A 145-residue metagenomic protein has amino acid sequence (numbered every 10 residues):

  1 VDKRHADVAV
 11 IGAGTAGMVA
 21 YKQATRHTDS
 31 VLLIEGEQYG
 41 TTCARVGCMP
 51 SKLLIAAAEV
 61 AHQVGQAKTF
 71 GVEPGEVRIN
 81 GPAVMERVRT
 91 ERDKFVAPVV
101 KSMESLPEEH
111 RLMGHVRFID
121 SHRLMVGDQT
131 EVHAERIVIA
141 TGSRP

Functional and structural regions predicted by a protein language model:
D2-A16: Beta1/beta-strand and adjacent pyrophosphate-binding region of the FAD-binding site in flavoprotein oxidoreductases
D2-A6, K22-D29, I34-P145: Glycine-rich flavin
G14-A20, A24: N-terminal glycine-/charge-rich "phosphate-binding" loop or analogous flexible N-terminal tail
